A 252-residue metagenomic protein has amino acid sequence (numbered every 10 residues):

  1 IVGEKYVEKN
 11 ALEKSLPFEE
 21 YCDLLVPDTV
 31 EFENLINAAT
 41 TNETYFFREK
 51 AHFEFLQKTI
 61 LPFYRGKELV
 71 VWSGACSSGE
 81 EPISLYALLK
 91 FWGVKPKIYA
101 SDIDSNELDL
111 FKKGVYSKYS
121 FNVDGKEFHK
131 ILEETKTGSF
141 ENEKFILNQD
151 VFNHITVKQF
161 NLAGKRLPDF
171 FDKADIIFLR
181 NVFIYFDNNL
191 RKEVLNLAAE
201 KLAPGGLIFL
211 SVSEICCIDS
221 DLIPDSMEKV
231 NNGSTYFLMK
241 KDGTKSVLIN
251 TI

Functional and structural regions predicted by a protein language model:
I1-V70: Conserved AdoMet
Q57, L61, Y86-K90, A199: A structural alpha-helix within SAM-dependent methyltransferase catalytic domains
K67-S78, Y99: Conserved class I S-adenosyl-L-methionine
S78-W92: Conserved SAM-binding loop of SAM-dependent methyltransferases across substrates and taxa, primarily the Class I
K97-F178, V182-F186, L190, C216 (+2 more regions): Extended basic-aromatic, gly/pro-enriched interface segments that bind polyanionic ligands
I176, D225-I252: Core SAM-dependent methyltransferase catalytic element
K192-P204: A short glycine-rich, Lys/Arg-flanked "PGG" loop and its adjoining helix->strand segment in the class I
P204-V212: Conserved beta-strand signature within the Rossmann-like core of class I S-adenosyl-L-methionine
